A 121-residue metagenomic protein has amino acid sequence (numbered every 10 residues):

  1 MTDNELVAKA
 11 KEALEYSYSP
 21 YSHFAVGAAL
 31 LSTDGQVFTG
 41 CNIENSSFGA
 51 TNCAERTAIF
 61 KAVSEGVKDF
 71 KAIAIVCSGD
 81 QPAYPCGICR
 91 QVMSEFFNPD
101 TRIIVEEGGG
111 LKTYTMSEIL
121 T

Functional and structural regions predicted by a protein language model:
T2-S19, E65-T121: C-terminal binding/interaction regions
K9-E12, A54-A62: Short, well-ordered amphipathic alpha-helical segments that serve as non-catalytic structural scaffolds within diverse
Y21-H23: Short solvent-exposed loop/turn micro-motifs enriched in small/polar/acidic residues
A25-S32: Short beta-strand scaffold segments in enzyme catalytic cores
S32-D34, E107-G108: Short acidic-glycine loop/turn motifs at beta-strand connectors
N42-R56: Compact, glycine-rich, soluble single-domain proteins
